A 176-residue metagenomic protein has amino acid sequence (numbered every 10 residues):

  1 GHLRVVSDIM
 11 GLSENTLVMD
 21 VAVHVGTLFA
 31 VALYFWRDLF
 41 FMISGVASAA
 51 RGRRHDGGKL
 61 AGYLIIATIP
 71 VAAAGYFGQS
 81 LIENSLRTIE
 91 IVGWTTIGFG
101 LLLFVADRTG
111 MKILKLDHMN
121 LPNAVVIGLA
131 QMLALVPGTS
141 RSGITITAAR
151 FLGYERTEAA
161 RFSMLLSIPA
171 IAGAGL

Functional and structural regions predicted by a protein language model:
G1-L176: Multi-pass membrane proteins that catalyze or facilitate reactions on polyprenyl-/lipid-phosphate substrates and their
